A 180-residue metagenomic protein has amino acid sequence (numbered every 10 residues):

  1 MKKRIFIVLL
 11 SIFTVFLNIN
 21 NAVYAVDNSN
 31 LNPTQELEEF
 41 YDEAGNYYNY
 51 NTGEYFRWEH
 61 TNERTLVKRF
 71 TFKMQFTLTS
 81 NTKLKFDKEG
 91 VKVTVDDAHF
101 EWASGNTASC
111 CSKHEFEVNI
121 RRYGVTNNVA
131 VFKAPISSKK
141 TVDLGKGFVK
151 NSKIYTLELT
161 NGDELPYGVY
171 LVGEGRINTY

Functional and structural regions predicted by a protein language model:
M1-L84: N-terminal prepro-regions of secreted/extracellular proteins
R64-S112: Short, surface-exposed binding/anchoring microloops in extracellular/periplasmic proteins
T65-K68, G124-K133: Surface-exposed loop/edge segments in extracytoplasmic proteins
G90, K113-E117, I154: Exposed beta-strand and adjacent loop surfaces of beta-rich binding modules that mediate intermolecular recognition
V91-V95, G147-D163: Noncatalytic modules at the cell exterior or secretory-pathway interfaces, chiefly beta-strand-rich lectin/adhesion
N106-T126: Short, surface-exposed beta-strand/strand-loop-strand elements in extracellular ectodomains
K139-F148: Exposed aromatic-hydrophobic patches
D163-T179: Edge beta-strands of jelly-roll/beta-sandwich modules across compartments, strongly enriched in secreted/luminal
